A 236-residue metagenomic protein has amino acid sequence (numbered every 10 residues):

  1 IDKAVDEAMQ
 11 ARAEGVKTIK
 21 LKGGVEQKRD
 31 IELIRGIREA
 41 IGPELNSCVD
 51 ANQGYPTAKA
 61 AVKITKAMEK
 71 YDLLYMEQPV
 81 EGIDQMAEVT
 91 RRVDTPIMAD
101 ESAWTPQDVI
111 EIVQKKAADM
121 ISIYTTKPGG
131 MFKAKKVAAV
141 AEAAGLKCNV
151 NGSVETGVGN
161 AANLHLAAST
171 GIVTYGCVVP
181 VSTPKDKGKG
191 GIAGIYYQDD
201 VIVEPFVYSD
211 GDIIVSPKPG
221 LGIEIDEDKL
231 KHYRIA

Functional and structural regions predicted by a protein language model:
I1-V93: Metal-dependent enolase-superfamily TIM-barrel catalytic cores that perform enediolate-based chemistry
K22-E26, Q53, T57, E77-P79 (+4 more regions): Glycine- and other small-residue-rich loops at beta-strand/loop junctions that grip anionic moieties
R35, A161-L164, P219: A generic structural signal for well-ordered alpha-helical surface patches
K66, D72, E81-P96, W104-D210: Shared catalytic-loop signature of beta/alpha-barrel
G190-A236: C-terminal extensions of enzymes
